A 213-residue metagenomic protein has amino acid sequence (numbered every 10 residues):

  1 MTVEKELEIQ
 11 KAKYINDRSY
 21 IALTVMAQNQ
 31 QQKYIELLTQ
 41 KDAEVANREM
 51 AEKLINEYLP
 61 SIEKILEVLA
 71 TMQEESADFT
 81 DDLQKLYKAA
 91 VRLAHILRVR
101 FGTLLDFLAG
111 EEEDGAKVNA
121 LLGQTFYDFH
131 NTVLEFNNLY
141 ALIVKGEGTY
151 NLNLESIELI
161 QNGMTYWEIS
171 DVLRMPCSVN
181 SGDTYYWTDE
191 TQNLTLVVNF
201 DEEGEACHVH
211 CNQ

Functional and structural regions predicted by a protein language model:
T2-E52, D82, L86-G146: C-terminal amphipathic alpha-helix
Y20-N29, K33-L37, K53-V68, C177-S178 (+2 more regions): A detector of mature, structured extracytoplasmic domains
N47-Y87: Short, solvent-exposed, charged loop/turn and helix-capping segments that join or cap alpha-helices on peripheral
E63, E67-E74, H95-G102, R174-S178: Sec-exported extracytoplasmic/periplasmic mature domains
A141-Q213: A cross-family detector of function-defining hotspots
